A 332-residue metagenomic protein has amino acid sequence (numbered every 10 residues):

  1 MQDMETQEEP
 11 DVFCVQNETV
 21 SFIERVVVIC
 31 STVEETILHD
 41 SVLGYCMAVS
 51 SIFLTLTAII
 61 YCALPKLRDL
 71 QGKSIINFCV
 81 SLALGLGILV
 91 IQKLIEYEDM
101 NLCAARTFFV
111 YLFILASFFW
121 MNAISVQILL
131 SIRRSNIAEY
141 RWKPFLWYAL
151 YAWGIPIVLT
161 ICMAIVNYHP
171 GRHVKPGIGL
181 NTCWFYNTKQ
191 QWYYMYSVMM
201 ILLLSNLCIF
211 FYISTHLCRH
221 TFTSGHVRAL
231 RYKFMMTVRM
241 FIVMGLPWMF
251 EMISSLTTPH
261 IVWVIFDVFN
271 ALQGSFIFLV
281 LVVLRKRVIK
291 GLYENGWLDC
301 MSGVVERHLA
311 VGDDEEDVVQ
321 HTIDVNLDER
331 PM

Functional and structural regions predicted by a protein language model:
M1-T32, H173-Y196, I201-L204, C208-M332: Cytoplasmic, intrinsically disordered regulatory regions of membrane-associated signaling receptors
R25-N167: Hydrophobic alpha-helical transmembrane segments corresponding to the first two to three helices of multi-pass helical
A63, L94, A138, I165 (+5 more regions): Alpha-helix termini
